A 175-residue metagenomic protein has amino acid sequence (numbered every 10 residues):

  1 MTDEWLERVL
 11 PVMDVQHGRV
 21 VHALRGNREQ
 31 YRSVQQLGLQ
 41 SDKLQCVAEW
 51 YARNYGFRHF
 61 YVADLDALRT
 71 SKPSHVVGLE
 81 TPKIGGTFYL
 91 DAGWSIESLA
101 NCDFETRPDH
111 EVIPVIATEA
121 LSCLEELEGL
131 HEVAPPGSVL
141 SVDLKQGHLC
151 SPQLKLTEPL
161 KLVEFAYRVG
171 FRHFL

Functional and structural regions predicted by a protein language model:
T2-G18: N-terminal basic/disordered segments at the start of proteins
W5-V9, G56-H59, P82-F88, H110-V112 (+2 more regions): Short, well-ordered coil/turn segments that N-cap beta-strands
V12, Y61-A63, Y89-G93, V115-A117 (+1 more regions): A cross-family glycoside hydrolase active-site/sugar-binding cleft signature
M13-L24, E49-F57, Y61: N-terminal glycine-rich anion-binding loops that anchor highly charged ligand groups
V15-R32, A100-L175: Conserved anion-binding
N27-E49: Short catalytic helix/loop segments, enriched in acidic residues and glycine and frequently bearing histidine
D42-Y51, P159-Y167: A short, acidic, amphipathic alpha-helical segment used as a generic capping/interface helix at domain edges
W50-R107: N-terminal active-site wall of soluble small-molecule enzyme domains
